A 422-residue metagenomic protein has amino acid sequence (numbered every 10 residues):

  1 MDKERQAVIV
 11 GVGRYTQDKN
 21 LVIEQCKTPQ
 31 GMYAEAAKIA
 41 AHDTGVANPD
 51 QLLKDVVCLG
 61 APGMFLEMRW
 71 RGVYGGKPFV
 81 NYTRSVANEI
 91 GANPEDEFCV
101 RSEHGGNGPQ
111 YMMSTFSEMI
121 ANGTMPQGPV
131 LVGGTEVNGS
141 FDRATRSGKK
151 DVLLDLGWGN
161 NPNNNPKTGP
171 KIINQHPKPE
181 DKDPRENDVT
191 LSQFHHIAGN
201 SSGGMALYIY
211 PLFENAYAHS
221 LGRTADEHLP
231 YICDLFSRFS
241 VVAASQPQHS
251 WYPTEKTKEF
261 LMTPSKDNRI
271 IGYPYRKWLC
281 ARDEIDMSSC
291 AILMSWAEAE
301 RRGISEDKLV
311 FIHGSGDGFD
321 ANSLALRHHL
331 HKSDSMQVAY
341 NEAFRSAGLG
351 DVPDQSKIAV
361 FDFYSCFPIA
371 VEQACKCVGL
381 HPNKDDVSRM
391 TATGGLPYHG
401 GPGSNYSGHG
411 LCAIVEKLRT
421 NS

Functional and structural regions predicted by a protein language model:
M1, G63-P129, G133, V137-L153 (+8 more regions): Conserved catalytic cysteine-centered active-site region of acyl-thioester-dependent Claisen-condensing enzymes
M1-Q30, L154, N163-G203, P211-N215 (+4 more regions): Condensing-enzyme catalytic core mediating Claisen C-C bond formation in acyl metabolism
I23-V46: Short catalytic helix/loop segments, enriched in acidic residues and glycine and frequently bearing histidine
D43-D55, A92-C99, T124-L131, H219-D234 (+5 more regions): Structural signature of cysteine-dependent C-C bond-forming condensing enzymes
L53-E67: Acidic helix-start/capping segments at beta-turn-to-alpha-helix junctions
E103-V132, S202-A243, A291-E298, F344-S346 (+2 more regions): Active-site-proximal alpha-helical scaffold in enzymes
H104, H329-L330, K357-Y364: Conserved short loop/turn motifs at secondary-structure junctions
F363-V371: Active-site pocket-lining segment
